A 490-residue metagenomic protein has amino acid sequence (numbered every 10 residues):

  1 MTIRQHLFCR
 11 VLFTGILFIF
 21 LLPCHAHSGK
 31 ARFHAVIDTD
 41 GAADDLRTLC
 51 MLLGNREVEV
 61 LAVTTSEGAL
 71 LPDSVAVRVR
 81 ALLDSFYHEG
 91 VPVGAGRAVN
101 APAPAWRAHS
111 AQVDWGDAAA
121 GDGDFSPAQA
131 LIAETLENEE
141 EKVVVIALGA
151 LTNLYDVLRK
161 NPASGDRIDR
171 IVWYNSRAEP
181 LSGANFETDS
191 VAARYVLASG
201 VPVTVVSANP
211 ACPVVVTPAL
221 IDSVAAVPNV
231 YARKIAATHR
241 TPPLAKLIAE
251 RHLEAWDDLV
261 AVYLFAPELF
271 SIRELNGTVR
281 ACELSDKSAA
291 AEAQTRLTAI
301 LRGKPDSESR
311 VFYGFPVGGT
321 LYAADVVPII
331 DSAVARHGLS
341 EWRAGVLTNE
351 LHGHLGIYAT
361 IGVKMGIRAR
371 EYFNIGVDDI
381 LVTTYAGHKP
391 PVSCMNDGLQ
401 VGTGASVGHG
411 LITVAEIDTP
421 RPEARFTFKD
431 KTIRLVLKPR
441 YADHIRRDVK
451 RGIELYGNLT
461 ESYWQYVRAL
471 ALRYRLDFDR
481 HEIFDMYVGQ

Functional and structural regions predicted by a protein language model:
T2-F13: Bacterial N-terminal signal peptides that target proteins for export
V11-L21: Bacterial N-terminal signal peptides
L21-H25, V334-H337: Short, motif-level signal for alpha-helix interfacial/capping segments enriched in acidic residues and aromatics/proline
A26-G314, G318, S406-V407, G489: N-terminal acidic, glycine/proline-rich low-complexity segments
D40, S66-L70, S332, H352-I357: A short N-terminal beta->alpha junction/helix N-cap motif
L253-V262, H354-K364: Active-site nucleophilic cysteine motif
P305-L355, I361-Q490: Non-transmembrane, aqueous-exposed alpha-helical and coiled segments at domain scale
